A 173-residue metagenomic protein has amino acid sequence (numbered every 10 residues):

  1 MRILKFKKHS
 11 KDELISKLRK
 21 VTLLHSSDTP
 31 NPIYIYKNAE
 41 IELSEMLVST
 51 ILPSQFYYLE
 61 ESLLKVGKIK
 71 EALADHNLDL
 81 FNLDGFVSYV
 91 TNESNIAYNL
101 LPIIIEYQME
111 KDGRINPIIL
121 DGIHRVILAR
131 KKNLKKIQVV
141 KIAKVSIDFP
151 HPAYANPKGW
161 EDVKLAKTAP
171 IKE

Functional and structural regions predicted by a protein language model:
R2-K7, S16, T50-L120, R130-K131: Short alpha-helix boundary/capping and kink motifs at helix termini
R2-Y58, K135-E173: Surface-exposed, charge/polar-rich loops and edge strands
N99-G159: A short, basic-hydrophobic beta/loop patch
